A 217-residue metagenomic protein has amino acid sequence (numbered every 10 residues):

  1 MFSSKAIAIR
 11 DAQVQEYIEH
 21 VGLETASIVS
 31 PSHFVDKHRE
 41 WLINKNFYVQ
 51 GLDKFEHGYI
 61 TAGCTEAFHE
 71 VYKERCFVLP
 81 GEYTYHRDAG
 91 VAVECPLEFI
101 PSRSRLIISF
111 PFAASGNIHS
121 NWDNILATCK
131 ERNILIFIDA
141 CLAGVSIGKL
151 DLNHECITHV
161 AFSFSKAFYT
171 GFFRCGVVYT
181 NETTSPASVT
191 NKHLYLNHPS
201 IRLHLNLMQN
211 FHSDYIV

Functional and structural regions predicted by a protein language model:
F2-E66, E70, Y215-I216: Conserved N-terminal alpha-helix of the aminotransferase class I/II PLP-enzyme fold
A6-V21, K37, A161-V217: Conserved core segment of the aminotransferase class I/II
P31-N46, H119-T128, I147-N153, N206-Q209 (+1 more regions): Well-ordered, non-membrane alpha-helical segments in soluble/globular domains
E56-Y59, V71-C95: Conserved PLP-anchoring active-site segment centered on the Schiff-base-forming lysine
E66-A67, Y83-T84, P111-S115, L142-V145 (+2 more regions): Short, solvent-exposed loop/turn segments at secondary-structure junctions
H69-Y72, H86-V91, I118-H119, S146-D151 (+2 more regions): A short acidic (Asp/Glu
R87, V91-V145: Active-site phosphate-binding strand-loop segment of PLP-dependent enzymes
I138, K149-A167: Conserved active-site segment immediately N-terminal to the catalytic lysine that forms the internal aldimine
